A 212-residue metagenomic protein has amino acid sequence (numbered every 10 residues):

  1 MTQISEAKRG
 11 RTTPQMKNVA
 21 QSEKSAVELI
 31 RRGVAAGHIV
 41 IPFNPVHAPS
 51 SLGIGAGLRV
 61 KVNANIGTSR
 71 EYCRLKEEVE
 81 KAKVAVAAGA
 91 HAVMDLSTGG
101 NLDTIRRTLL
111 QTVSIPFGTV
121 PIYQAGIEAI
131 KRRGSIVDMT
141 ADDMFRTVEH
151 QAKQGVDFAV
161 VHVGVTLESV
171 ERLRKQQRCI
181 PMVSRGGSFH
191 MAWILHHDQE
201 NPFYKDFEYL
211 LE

Functional and structural regions predicted by a protein language model:
T2-E212: Alpha/beta enzyme core
